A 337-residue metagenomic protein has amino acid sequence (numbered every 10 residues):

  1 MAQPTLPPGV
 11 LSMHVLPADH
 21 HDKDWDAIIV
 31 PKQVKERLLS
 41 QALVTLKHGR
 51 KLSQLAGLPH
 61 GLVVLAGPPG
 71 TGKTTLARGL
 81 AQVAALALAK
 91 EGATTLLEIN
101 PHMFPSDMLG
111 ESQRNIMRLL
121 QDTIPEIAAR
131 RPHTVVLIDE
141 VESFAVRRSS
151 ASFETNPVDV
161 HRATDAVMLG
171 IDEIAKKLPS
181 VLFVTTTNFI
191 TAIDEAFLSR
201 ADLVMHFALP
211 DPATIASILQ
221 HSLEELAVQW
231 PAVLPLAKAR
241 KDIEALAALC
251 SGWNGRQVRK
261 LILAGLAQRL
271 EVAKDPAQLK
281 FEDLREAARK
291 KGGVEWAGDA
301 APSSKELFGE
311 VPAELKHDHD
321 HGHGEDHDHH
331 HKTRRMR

Functional and structural regions predicted by a protein language model:
M1-W25, P212-R337: C-terminal alpha-helical "lid" subdomain
H20-G61: Pre-Walker A (pre-P-loop) alpha-helix and adjacent loop at the N terminus of AAA/AAA+ ATPase modules, a conserved
P59-L97, D122: Walker A/P-loop
A93-A128: Short glycine-rich substrate-engagement loop in P-loop NTPases that contacts/grips substrate
R114-L119, S149-K177: Substrate-gripping "pore-loop 1 plus following alpha2 helix"
A128-S152: Conserved P-loop NTPase "ATPase switch" module shared by AAA+ and STAND
L137, D165-L169, S180-T187: Structural recognition of the conserved hydrophobic beta-strand(s) that form the central parallel beta-sheet of P-loop
E195-L209: A short helix-turn-beta junction within AAA+ P-loop NTPase domains corresponding to the substrate/partner-engaging
